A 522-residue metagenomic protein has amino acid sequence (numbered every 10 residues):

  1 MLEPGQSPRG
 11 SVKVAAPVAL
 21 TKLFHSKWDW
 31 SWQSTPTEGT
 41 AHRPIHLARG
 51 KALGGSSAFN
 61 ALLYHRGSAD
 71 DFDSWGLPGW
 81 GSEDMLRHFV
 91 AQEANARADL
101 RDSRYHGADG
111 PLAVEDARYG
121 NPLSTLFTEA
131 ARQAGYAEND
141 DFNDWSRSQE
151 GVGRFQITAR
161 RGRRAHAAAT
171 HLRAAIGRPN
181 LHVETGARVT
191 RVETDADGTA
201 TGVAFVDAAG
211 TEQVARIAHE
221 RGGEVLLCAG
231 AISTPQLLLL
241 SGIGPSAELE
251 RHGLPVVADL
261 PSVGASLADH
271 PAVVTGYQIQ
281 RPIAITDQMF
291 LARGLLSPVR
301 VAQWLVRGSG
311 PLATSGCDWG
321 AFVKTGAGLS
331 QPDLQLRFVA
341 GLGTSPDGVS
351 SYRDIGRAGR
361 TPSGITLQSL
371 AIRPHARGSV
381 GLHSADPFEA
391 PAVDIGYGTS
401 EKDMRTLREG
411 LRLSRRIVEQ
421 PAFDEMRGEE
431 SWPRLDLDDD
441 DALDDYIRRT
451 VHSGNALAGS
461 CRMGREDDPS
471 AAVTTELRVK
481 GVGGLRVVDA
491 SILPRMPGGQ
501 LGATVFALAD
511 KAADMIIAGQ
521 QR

Functional and structural regions predicted by a protein language model:
M1-R522: N-terminal redox-cofactor-binding region of secreted/periplasmic oxidoreductases
